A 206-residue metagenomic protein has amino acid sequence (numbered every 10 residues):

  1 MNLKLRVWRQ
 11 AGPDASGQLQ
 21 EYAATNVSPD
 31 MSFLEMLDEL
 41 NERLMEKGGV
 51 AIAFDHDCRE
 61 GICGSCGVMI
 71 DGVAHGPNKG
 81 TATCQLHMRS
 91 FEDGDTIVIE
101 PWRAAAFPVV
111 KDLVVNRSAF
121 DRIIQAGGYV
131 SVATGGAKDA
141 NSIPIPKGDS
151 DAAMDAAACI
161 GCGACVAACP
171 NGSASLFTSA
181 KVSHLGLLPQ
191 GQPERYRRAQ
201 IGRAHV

Functional and structural regions predicted by a protein language model:
M1-A23: Eukaryote-biased recognition of intrinsically disordered, low-complexity regulatory segments
V7, I70, P101: Flexible glycine-/small-residue-rich
A15, A51-R89, D155-S175: Local cysteine-cluster metal-coordination motifs and their immediate loop/turn environment, predominantly Fe-S cluster
Q20-S32: Short, contiguous acidic and Ser/Thr-rich linear segments
M31-V50, I97-R203: Ferredoxin-type iron-sulfur electron-transfer modules in oxidoreductases and energy-metabolism complexes
K79-A105: A surface-exposed, charged beta-strand/loop segment in the N-terminal or early-internal portion of soluble proteins
